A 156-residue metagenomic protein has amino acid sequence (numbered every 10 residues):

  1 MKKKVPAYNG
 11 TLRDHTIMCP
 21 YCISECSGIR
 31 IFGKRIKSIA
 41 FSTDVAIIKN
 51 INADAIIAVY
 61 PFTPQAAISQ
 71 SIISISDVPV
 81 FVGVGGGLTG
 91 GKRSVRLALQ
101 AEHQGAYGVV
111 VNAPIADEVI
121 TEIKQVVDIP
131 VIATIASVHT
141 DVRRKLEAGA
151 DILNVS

Functional and structural regions predicted by a protein language model:
M1-S156: Alpha/beta enzyme core
